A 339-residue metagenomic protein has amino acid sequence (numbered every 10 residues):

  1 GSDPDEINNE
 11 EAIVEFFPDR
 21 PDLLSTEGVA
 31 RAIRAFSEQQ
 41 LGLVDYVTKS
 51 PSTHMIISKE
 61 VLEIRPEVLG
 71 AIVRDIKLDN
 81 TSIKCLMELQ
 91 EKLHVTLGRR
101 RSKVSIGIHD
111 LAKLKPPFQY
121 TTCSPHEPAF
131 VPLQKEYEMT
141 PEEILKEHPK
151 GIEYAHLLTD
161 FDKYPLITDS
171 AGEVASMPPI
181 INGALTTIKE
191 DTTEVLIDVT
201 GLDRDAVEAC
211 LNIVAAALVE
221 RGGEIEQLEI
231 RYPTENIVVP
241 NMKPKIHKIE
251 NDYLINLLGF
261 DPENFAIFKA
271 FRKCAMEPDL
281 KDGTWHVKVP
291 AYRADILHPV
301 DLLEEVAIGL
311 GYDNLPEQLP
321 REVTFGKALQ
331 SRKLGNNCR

Functional and structural regions predicted by a protein language model:
G1-D5, N9-I13, F17-G70, S102 (+2 more regions): Extended, well-folded interaction surfaces typified by the phenylalanyl-tRNA synthetase beta subunit core
G1-E235, V239-P240: Long, basic N-terminal domains or extensions that often function in RNA/ssDNA interaction or organelle/cellular
P132-M139, N241-I249, N256-D261: Short, exposed beta-strand "edge-strand" segments with a Pro/Gly-rich flavor and a Y/T-containing core
L185-I188, K243, G309-N314: A glycine-rich, aromatic-flanked flexible loop/lid motif
